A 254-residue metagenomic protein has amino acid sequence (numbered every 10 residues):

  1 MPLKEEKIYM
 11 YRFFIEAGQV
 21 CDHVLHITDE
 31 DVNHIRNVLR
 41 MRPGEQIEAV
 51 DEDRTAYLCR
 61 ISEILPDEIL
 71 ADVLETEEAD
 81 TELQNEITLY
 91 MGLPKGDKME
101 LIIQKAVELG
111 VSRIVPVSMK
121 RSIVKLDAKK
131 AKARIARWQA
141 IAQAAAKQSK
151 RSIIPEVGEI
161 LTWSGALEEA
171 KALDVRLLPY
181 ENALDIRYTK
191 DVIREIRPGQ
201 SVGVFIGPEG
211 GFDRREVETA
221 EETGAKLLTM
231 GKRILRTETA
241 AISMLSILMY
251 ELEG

Functional and structural regions predicted by a protein language model:
M1-E78: N-terminal positively charged helical leader segments and presequences
G18, T76, S118-R121, K232-R233: Short, ordered loop/turn segments at secondary-structure junctions
I47, E78-Y90, I193-Q200: Mobile, glycine- and charge-enriched loop segments and immediately flanking short secondary-structure elements within
D80-L178: RNA substrate-binding interface of SAM-dependent RNA methyltransferases
A131-I135, E195, S246-I247: Short, hinge-like loop/turn segments at secondary-structure boundaries
L173-G211, E216, A225-T229: Active-site/ligand-binding-proximal alpha/beta "capping" segment
D213-G254: Structured adenosyl-cofactor binding patch, chiefly the S-adenosyl-L-methionine
